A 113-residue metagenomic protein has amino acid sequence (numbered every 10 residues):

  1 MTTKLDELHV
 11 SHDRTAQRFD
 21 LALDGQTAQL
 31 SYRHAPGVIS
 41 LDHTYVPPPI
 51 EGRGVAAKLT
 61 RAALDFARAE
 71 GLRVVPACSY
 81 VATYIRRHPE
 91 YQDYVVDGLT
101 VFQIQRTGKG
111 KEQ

Functional and structural regions predicted by a protein language model:
T2-Q29, H34, V38, P48 (+3 more regions): Terminal substrate-recognition subdomain of acyl/acetyltransferases
T44-E51: A short, internal acetyl-CoA/4′-phosphopantetheine-binding micro-motif in the GNAT/acyltransferase core
G52-A63: Conserved acetyl-CoA-binding loop-helix of GNAT-fold acetyltransferases
